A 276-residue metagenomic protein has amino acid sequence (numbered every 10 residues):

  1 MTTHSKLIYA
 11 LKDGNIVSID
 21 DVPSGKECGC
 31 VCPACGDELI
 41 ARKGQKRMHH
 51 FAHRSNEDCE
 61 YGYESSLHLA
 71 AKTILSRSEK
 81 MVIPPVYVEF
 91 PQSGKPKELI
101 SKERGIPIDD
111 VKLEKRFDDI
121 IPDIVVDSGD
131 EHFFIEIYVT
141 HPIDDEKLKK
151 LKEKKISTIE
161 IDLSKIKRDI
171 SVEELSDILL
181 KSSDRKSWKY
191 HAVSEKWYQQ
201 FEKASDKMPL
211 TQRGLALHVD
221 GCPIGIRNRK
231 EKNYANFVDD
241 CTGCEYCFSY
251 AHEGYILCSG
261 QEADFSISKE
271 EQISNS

Functional and structural regions predicted by a protein language model:
M1-R77: N-terminal cysteine/histidine-rich coordination modules
D13-N15, S157-I159, L163-S276: Non-catalytic C-terminal interaction segments of nucleic acid-processing enzymes
D20-V22, V82-V139: Active-site metal-binding core of divalent-cation-utilizing nuclease and nuclease-like domains
E27, D119-I121, L217, D239: Short beta-strand-initiation
E27, M48-H50, P142-D145, K167-D169 (+1 more regions): A short local loop/turn or secondary-structure capping micro-motif enriched for an aromatic residue
Q45-R47, K155, V238: A short, structural micro-pattern
Q45-V88, G243-S276: Short microdomains enriched in Cys/His and/or Lys/Arg
H132-E174: Basic, amphipathic alpha-helical patches used to engage nucleic acids or provide basic targeting signals, exemplified
